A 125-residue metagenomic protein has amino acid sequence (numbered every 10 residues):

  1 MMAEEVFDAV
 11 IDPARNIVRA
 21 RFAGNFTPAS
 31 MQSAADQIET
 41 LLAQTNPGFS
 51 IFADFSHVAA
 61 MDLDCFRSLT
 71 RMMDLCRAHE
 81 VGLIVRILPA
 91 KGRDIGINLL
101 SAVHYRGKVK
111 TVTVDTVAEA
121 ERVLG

Functional and structural regions predicted by a protein language model:
M1-G125: Amphipathic, Lys/Arg-enriched alpha-helical "gate/interface" segment within cytosolic domains that mediates
